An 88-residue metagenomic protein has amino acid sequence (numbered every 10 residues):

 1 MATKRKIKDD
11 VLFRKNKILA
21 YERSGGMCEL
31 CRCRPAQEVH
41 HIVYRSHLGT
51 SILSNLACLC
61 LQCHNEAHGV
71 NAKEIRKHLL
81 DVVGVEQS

Functional and structural regions predicted by a protein language model:
M1-A36, K73-S88: A boundary/linker detector
E29-C58, G69-K73: Histidine-centered nuclease catalytic patch
C60-C63: Zinc-coordinating Cys/His ligand positions in small cysteine/histidine-rich zinc-finger domains
E66: A contiguous, mid-protein "functional segment" used to position or interact with cofactors/ions or partner subunits
